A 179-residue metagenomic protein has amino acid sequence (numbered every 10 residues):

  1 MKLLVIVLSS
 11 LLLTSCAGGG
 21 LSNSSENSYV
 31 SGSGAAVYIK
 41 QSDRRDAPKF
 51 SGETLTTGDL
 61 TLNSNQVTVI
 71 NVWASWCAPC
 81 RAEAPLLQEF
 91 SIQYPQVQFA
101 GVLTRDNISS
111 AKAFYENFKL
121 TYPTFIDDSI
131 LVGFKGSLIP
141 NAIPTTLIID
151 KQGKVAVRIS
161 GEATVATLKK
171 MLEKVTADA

Functional and structural regions predicted by a protein language model:
M1-K49, A179: N-terminal targeting signals for export/organelle localization
A36, N71, V132-K135: N-terminal post-signal-peptidase region of extra-cytosolic proteins
S42-T68: A short beta-strand-turn-helix
G58-R81, L87: Short active-site neighborhood of thiol/selenol oxidoreductases, capturing the structured segment around
N65-V67, P95-Q98, Y122: Loop/turn elements at helix/coil->beta-strand transitions in domains of secreted/extracellular proteins
R81-F118, I130-K135: Structural microenvironment flanking redox-active thiols in thiol-disulfide oxidoreductases
E116-T121, D127-A177: Thiol/disulfide oxidoreductase modules built on the thioredoxin-like
